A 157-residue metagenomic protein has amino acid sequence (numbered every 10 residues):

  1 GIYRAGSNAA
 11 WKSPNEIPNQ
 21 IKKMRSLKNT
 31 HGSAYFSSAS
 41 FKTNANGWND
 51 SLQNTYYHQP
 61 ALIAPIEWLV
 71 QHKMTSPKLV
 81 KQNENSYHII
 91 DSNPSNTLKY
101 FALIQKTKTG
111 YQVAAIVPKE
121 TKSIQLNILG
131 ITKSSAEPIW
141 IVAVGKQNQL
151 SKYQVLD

Functional and structural regions predicted by a protein language model:
G1-W68: Substrate-binding cleft of secreted/luminal carbohydrate-active enzymes
Q71-V80: Proline-enriched interdomain boundary motifs that mark the N-terminal boundary and often initiate the first structured
E84-S95: Conserved aromatic anchor
P94-K108, A136: Solvent-exposed loop/turn segments flanking beta-strands in beta-repeat/beta-sandwich domains
Q105-S134, K146: Recognizes extended acidic, P/S/T-rich segments that occur within or adjacent to Ig-like beta-sandwich modules
K146-D157: Extracellular fibronectin type III
